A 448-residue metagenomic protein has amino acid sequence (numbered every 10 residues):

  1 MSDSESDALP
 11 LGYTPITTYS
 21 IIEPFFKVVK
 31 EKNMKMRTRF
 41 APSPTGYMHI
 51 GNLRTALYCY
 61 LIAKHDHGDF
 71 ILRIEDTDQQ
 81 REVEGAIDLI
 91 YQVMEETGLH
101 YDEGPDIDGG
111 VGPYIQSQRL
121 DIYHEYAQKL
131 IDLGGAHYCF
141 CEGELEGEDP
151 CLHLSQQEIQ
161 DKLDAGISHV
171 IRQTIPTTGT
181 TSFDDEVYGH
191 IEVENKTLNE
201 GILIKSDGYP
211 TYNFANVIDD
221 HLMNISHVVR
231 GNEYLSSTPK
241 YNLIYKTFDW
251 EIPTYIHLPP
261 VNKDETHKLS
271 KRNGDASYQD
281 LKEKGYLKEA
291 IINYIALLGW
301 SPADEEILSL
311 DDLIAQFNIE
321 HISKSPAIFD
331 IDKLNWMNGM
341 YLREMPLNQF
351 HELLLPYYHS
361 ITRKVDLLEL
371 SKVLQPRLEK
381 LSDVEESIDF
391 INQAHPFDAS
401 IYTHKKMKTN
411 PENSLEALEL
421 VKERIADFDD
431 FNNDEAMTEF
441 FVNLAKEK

Functional and structural regions predicted by a protein language model:
D3-P10, T17: Short, positively charged low-complexity motifs
S6, K27-V28, N392, A399: Generic detector of N-terminal low-structure segments
Y19-K32: Short terminal hydrophobic/aromatic SLiMs and anchors at protein ends
N33-C151, P239-W250, A290: N-terminal Rossmann-like or analogous alpha/beta NTP/dinucleotide-binding catalytic cores that position adenine
F40-P44, I74-D76, I218, L222 (+2 more regions): Short, histidine-centered active-site or binding-site loop motifs used for metal coordination, general acid-base
D76-D78, L222, V229, Y341: A generic structural motif
E82-E84, D88, T97-Y101, I218 (+1 more regions): Conserved nucleotide- and phosphate/pyrophosphate-binding catalytic cores in adenylate/nucleotidyl-handling enzymes
K129, A136-H257, N262-L269, P302: Active-site cores that bind ATP or allylic diphosphates and position pyrophosphate for catalysis
